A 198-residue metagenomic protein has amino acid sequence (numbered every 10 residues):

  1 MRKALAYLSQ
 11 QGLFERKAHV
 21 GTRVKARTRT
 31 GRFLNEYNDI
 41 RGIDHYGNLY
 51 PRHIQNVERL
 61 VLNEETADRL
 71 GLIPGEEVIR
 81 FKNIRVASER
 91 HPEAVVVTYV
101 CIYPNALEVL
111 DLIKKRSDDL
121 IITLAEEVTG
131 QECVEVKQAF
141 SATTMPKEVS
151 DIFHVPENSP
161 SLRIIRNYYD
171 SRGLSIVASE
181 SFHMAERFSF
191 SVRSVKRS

Functional and structural regions predicted by a protein language model:
M1-K25: N-terminal helix-turn-helix
F14-E15, H45, G71-P74: Short, charge-rich binding segments
A18, T28, E58-V61: A generic structural motif
V20-Y37: Short, cationic-aromatic polyanion-contact patches
D44-H45, H91: Short secondary-structure boundary/capping segments within folded domains
Y50-S198: C-terminal all-alpha effector/ligand-binding and dimerization domain of prokaryotic HTH-type transcriptional repressors
